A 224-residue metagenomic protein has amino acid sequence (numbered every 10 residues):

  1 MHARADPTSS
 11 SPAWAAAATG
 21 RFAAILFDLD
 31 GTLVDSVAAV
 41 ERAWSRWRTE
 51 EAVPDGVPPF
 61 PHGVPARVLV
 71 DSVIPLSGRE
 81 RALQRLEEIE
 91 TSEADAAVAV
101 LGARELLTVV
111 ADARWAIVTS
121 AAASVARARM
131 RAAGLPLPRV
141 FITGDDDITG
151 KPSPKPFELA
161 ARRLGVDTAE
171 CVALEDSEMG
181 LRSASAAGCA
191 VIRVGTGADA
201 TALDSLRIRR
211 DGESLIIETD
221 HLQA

Functional and structural regions predicted by a protein language model:
M1-A23, A123-A224: Asp-based, Mg2+/Mn2+-dependent phosphohydrolase catalytic module
H2-P7, S11-E105, A111, A122-S124 (+1 more regions): N-terminal helical cap/lid subdomain that shapes the substrate entry/recognition surface in HAD-like hydrolases
L33, W115, A173: Conserved SAM-binding loop
D35, I117-T119, R193: Hydrophobic residues in well-ordered beta-strands that form the structural core
F60, V118-S120, L174: Structural motif
L107-V109, A116, I142, A161: Internal catalytic-core helix/loop-beta-alpha segment that presents or stabilizes conserved functional determinants
D112-A113, C189: A short helix->loop->beta-strand "cap" motif at the edges of active sites that frequently abuts
R114-V118, A132-A133: N-terminal-biased segments
